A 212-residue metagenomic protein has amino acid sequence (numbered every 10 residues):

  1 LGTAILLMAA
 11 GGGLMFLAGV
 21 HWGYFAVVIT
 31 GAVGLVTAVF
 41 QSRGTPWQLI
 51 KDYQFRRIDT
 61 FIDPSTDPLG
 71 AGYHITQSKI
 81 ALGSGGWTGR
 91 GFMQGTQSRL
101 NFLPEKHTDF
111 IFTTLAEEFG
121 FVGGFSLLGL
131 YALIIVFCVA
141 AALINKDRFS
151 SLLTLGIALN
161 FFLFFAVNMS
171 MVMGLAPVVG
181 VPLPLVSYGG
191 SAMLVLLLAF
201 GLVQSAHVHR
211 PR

Functional and structural regions predicted by a protein language model:
L1-Y53, A140-K146, V203-R212: Alpha-helical transmembrane bundle and helix-membrane interface signal in multi-pass integral membrane proteins
I5, A10-Y24, T96-G123, V181-L197: Interfacial segments of multi-pass membrane proteins
G11, A32-V33, Y131-L133, A192: Residue-level recognition of pore/gate-forming positions within transmembrane alpha-helices of multi-pass
A26-F125, K146-S150: Hydrophobic, glycine- and aromatic-enriched re-entrant/interface helices and adjoining loop segments
T37, Y53, L133-A140, F161 (+2 more regions): Transmembrane alpha-helix boundary/anchor motif
E118-V139: Hydrophobic alpha-helical transmembrane segments
A141-G180, V186: Loop-to-helix entry and N-terminal half of a specific, functionally important transmembrane alpha helix in multi-pass
A166-R212: A juxtamembrane structural motif centered on a specific transmembrane helix
